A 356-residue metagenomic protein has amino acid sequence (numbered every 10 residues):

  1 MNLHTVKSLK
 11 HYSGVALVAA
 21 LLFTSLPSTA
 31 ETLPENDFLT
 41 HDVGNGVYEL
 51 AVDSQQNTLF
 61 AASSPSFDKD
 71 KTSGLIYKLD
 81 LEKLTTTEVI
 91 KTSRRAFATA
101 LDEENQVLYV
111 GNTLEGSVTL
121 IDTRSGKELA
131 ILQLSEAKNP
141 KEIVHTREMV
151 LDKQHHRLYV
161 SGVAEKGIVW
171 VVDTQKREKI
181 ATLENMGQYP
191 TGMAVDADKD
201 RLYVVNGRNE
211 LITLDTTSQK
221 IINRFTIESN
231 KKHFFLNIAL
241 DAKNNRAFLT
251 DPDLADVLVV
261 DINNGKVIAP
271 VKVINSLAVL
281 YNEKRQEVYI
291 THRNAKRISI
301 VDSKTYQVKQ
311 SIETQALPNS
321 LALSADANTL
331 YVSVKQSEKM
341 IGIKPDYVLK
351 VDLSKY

Functional and structural regions predicted by a protein language model:
N2-A16: Bacterial N-terminal signal peptides that target proteins for export
L21, L26-Y356: Predominantly soluble domains enriched in secretory-pathway, periplasmic, or organellar proteins
